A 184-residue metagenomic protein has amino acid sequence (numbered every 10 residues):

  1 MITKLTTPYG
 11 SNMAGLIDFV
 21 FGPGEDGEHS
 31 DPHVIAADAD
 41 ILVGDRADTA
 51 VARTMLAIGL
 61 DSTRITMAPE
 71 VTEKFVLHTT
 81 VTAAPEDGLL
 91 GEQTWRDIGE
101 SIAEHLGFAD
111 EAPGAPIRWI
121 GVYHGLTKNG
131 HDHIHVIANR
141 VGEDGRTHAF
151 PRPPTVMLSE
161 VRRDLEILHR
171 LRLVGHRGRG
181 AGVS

Functional and structural regions predicted by a protein language model:
M1-S184: N-terminal nicking endonuclease/strand-transfer module with a His-rich metal-binding environment and a catalytic Tyr
